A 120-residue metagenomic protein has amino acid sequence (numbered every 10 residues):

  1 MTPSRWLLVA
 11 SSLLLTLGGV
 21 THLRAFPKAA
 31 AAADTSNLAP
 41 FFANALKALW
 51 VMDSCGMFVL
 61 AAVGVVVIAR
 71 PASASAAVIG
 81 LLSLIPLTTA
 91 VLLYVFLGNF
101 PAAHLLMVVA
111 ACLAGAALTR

Functional and structural regions predicted by a protein language model:
M1-S4, D34-F41: Helix-boundary and loop/linker segments of multi-pass membrane transporters
T2-T16, S75-S83: Interfacial segments of alpha-helical transmembrane regions
L8-V20, V109-L118: Alpha-helical transmembrane segments of integral membrane proteins, especially early/N-terminal helices
L13, L17-A31, P40-A69, L81-I85: Core segments of alpha-helical transmembrane spans in multipass integral membrane proteins
T35, R70-P71: Membrane-interface elements of multi-pass transporters and channels
G56-V67, L97-C112: Juxtamembrane/interfacial segments around transmembrane helices
A72-A76, G80, L84-L105, A114-R120: Membrane-helix boundary connector in multi-pass membrane proteins
